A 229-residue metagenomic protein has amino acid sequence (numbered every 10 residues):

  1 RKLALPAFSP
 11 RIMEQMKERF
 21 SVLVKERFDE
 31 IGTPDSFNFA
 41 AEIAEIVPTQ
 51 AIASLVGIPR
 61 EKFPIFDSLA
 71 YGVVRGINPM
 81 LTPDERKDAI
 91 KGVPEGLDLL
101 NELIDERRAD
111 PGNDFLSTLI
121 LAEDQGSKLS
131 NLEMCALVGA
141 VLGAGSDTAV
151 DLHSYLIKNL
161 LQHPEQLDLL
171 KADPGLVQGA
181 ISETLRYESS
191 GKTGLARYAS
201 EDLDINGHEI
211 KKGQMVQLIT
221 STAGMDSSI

Functional and structural regions predicted by a protein language model:
R1-I229: Cytochrome P450
